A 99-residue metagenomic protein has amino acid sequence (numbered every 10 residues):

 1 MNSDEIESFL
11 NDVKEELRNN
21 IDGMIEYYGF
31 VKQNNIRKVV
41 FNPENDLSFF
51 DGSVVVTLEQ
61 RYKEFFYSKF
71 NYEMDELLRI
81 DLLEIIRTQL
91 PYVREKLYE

Functional and structural regions predicted by a protein language model:
M1-I36: Short terminal alpha-helical segments
G23, Q60-S68, T88, Y92-K96: Amphipathic alpha-helical interaction surfaces
E44-L82: Amphipathic protein-protein interaction modules
Y72-E99: Amphipathic alpha-helical binding modules
